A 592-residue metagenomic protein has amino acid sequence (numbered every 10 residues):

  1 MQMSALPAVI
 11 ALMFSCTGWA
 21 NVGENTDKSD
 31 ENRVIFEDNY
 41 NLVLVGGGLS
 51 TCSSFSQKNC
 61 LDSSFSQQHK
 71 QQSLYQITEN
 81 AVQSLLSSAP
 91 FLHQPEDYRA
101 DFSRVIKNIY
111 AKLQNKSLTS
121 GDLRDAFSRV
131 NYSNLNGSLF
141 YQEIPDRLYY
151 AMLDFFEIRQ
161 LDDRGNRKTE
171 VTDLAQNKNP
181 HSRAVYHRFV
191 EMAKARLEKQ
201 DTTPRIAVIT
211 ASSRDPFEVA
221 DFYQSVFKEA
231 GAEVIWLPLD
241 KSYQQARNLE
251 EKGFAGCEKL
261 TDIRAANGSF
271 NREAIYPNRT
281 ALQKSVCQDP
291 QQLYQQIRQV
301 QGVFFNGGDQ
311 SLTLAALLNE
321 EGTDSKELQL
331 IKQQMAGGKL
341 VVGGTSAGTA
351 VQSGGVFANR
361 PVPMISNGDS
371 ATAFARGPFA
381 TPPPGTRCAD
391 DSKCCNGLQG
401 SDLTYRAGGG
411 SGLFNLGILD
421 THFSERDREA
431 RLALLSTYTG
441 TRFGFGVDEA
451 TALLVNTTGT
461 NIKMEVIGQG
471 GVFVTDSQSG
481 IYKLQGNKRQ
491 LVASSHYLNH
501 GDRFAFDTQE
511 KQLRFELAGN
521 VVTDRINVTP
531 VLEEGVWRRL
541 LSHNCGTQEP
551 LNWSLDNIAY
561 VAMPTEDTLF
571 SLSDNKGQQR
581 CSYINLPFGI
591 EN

Functional and structural regions predicted by a protein language model:
M1-L6: Bacterial N-terminal signal peptides that target proteins for export
S15-G18: N-terminal signal peptide c-region/cleavage motif recognized by signal peptidases
N21-P204, I209, R214-F222, F227-E229 (+2 more regions): C-terminal and late-domain segments of enzyme folds
F222-F304: Substrate-binding cleft of extracellular glycoside hydrolase catalytic domains
N278-Q292, K326-L330, C395-S401: A Trp-anchored, charged/polar loop motif used as the substrate-binding/catalytic surface of acyl/ester-handling
I297-L318: Short acidic, glycine-rich surface-loop motifs adjacent to enzyme active sites
F304-G307, L330-I331, M335-G355: Catalytic nucleophile loop
L312-Q333: Helix-hairpin-helix/helix-loop-helix acidic hairpins
